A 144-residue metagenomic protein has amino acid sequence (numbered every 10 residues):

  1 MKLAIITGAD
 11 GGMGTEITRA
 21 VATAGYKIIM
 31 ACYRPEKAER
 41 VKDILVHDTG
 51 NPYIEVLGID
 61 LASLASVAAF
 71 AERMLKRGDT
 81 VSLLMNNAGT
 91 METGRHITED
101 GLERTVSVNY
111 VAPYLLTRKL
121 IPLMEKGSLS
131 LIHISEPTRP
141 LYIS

Functional and structural regions predicted by a protein language model:
D10-G11: Conserved glycine-rich cofactor-binding loop
G14-T15: N-terminal Rossmann-fold NAD(P) dinucleotide-binding loop
A24-R40: Conserved glycine-rich Rossmann-like NAD(P)H-binding loop of the short-chain dehydrogenase/reductase
P35, L57-E72: The beta1-alpha1 cofactor-binding region of Rossmann-like NAD(H)/NADP(H)-dependent oxidoreductases
N87-E92: Conserved NAD(P)H cofactor-binding loop of Rossmann-fold oxidoreductase domains
G94-S107: Short alpha-helical oligomerization interface
I132-S144: Single conserved hydrophobic/aromatic residue that forms the stacking wall/gate of nucleotide- or nucleobase-binding
